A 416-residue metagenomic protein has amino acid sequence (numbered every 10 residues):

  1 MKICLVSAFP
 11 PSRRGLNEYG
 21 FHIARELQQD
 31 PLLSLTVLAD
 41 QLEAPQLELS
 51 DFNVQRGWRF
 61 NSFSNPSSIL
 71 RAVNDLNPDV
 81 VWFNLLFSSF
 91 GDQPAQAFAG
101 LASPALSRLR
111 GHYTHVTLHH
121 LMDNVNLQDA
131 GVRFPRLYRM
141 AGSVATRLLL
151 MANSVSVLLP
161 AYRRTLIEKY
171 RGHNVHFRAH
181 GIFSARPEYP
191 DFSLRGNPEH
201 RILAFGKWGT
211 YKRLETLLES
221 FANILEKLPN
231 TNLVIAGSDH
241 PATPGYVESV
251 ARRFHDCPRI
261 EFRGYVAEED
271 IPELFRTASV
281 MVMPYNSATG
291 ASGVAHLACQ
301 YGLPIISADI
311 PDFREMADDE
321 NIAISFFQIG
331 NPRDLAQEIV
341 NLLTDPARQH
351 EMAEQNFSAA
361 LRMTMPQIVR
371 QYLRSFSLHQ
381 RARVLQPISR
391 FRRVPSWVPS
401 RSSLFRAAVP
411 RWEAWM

Functional and structural regions predicted by a protein language model:
D40-E43, N232-E248, G264: Glycosyltransferase donor-sugar binding loop
L101-L109, F134-S154: Membrane-proximal helix-turn-helix segments that form the acceptor-binding/catalytic region of lipid-linked
R147-M151, L158, Y162-I182: Helix-loop-beta element that forms the nucleotide-linked donor phosphate-binding surface in glycosyltransferases
L194-F221, L233-V234: Conserved donor-binding/catalytic core segment of Leloir-type glycosyltransferases
V247-P272: Nucleotide-activated donor-binding/catalytic signature segment of Leloir-type glycosyltransferases, i.e., the conserved
F275-G290, L303: Acidic donor-binding loop of glycosyltransferase active sites
I324-P332, V340-P346: Conserved acidic donor-binding segment of nucleotide-sugar-dependent glycosyltransferases
R348-R362: A short, well-ordered alpha-helix in the C-terminal region of glycosyltransferases
